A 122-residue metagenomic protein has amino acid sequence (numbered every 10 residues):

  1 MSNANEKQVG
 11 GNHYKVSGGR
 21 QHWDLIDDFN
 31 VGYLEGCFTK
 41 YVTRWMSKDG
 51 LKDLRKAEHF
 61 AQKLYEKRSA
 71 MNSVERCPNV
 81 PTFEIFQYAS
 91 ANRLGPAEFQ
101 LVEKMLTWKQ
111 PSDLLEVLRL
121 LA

Functional and structural regions predicted by a protein language model:
M1-A122: Intrinsically disordered, low-complexity regulatory regions that flank transcription factor DNA-binding cores
